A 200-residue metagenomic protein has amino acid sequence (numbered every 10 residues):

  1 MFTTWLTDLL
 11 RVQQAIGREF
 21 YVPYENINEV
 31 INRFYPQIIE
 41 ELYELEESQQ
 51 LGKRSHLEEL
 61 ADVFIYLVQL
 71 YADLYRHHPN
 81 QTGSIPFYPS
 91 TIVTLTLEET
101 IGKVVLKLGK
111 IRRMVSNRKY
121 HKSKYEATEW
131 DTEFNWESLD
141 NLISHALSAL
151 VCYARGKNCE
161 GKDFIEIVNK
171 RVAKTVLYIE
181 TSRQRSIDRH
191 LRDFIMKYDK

Functional and structural regions predicted by a protein language model:
M1-K200: Flexible "arm" and connector segments at domain edges
